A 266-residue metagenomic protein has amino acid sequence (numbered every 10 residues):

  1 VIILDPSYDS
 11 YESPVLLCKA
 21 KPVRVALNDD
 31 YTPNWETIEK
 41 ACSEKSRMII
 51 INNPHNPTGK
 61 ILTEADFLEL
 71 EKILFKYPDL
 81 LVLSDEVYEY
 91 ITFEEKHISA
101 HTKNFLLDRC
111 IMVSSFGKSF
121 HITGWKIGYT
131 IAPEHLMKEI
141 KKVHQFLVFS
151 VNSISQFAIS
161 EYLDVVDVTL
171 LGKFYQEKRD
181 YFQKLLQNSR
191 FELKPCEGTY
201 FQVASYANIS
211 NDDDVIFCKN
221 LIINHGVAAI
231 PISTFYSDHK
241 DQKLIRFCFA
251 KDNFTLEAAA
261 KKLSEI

Functional and structural regions predicted by a protein language model:
V1-V15: Conserved PLP-anchoring active-site segment centered on the Schiff-base-forming lysine
I3, R24, I50-I51, V82-S84 (+1 more regions): Hydrophobic residues in well-ordered beta-strands that form the structural core
D5, A20-D29: Short beta->alpha connector loops at strand-helix junctions that form conserved, small/polar/Pro-enriched
A20, K76-L81, L107-D108: A short helix->loop->beta-strand "cap" motif at the edges of active sites that frequently abuts
D29-E94: Active-site phosphate-binding strand-loop segment of PLP-dependent enzymes
E39, N220-A229, F235-I266: PLP-dependent enzyme catalytic core of the Aspartate aminotransferase-like
K103, L107-Q176, D180-L186, I266: Conserved core segment of the aminotransferase class I/II
Q156, S160, Y175-Q183, L193-Y206 (+1 more regions): Conserved glycine-rich beta-strand-loop-beta hairpin in the small C-terminal domain of fold type I
